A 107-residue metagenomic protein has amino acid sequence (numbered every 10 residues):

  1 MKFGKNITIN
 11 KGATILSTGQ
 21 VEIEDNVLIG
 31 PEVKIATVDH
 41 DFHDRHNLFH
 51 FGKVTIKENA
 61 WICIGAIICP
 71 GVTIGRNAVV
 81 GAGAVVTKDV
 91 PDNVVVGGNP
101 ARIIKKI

Functional and structural regions predicted by a protein language model:
M1-T73, N99-P100, I107: Flexible, glycine/small-residue-enriched loop-and-beta-strand segment within the central core of proteins
R76: A glycine-/small-residue-rich N-terminal strand-loop-strand element that serves as the cofactor-binding glycine loop
V79-V85, N93: A generic "structured core" feature
A84, P100-R102: A short, acidic, flexible beta-alpha connecting loop/helix-capping segment that sits on the rim of active
K88, K105: Short helix N-cap motif at coil->helix boundaries in the Bergerat
P91-D92, G97-P100: Acidic, glycine-centered active-site loop in nucleotide-sugar glycosyltransferases
